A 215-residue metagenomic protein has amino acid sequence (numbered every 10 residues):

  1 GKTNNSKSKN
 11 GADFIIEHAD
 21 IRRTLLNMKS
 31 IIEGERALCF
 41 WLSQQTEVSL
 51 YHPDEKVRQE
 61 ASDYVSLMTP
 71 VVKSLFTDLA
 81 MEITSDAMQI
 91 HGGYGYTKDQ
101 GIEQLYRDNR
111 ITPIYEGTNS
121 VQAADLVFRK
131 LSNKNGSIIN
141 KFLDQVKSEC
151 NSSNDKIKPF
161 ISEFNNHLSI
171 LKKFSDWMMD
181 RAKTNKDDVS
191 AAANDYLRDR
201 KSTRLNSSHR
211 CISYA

Functional and structural regions predicted by a protein language model:
G1-S207: Flavin-dependent oxidoreductase catalytic core characteristic of acyl-CoA dehydrogenase/oxidase-like enzymes
L205-A215: Single conserved hydrophobic/aromatic residue that forms the stacking wall/gate of nucleotide- or nucleobase-binding
